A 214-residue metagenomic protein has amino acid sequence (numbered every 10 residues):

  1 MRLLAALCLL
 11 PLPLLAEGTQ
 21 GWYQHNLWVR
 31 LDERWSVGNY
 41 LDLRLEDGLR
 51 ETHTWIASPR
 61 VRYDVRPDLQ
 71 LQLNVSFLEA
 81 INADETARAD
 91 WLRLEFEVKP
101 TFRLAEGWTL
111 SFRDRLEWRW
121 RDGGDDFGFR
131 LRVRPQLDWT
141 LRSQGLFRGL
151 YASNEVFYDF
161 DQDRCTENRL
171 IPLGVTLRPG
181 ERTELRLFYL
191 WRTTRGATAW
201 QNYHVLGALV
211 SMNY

Functional and structural regions predicted by a protein language model:
L7-A16: Hydrophobic h-region of N-terminal signal peptides that target proteins for export in Gram-negative bacteria
A16-I56: Short glycine/proline- and aromatic-enriched beta-strand/turn motifs that initiate or cap beta-hairpins
T19-G21, H53-W55, D90-L94, D125-V133 (+2 more regions): Residues that define the transmembrane beta-barrel architecture of outer-membrane proteins
H25, S58-P59, F96-V98, V133-L137 (+2 more regions): Membrane-embedded beta-strands of outer-membrane beta-barrel proteins, especially the hydrophobic/small aromatic
R34-N39, P67-L73, A105-L110, S143-R148 (+1 more regions): Repeated loop/turn-to-beta-strand initiation elements of outer-membrane beta-barrel proteins
L41-D47, V75-I81, F102, L116-W120 (+3 more regions): Transmembrane beta-strands of outer-membrane beta-barrel pores
R60-R142: Gram-negative (and chloroplast) outer-membrane scaffold detector with strong preference for beta-barrel transmembrane
V98-P100, L177, N202-Y214: Outer-membrane beta-barrel "beta-signal"
